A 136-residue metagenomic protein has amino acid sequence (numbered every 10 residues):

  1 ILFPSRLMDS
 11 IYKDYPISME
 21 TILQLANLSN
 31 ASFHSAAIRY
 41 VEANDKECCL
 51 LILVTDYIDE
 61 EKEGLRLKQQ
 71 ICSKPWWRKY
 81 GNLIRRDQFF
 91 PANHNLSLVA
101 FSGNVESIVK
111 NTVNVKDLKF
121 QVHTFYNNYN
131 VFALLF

Functional and structural regions predicted by a protein language model:
I1-F136: Active-site hotspot residues in diverse enzymes, especially metal/ion-binding acidic/histidine motifs
